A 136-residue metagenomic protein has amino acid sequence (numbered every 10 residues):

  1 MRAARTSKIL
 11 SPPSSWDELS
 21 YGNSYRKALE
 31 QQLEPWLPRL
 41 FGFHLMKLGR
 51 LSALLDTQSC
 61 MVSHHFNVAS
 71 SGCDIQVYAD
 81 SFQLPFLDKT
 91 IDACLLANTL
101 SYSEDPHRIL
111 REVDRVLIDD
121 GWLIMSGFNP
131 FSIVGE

Functional and structural regions predicted by a protein language model:
M1-P38: Class I SAM-dependent methyltransferase Rossmann-like catalytic core, especially the SAM/SAH-binding loop
Q31, P35-L84: Class I SAM-dependent methyltransferase SAM/SAH-binding core
C94-L95: Hydrophobic beta-strand segment of the Class I
N98-D105, V116: A short His-aromatic
H107-W122: A short glycine-rich, Lys/Arg-flanked "PGG" loop and its adjoining helix->strand segment in the class I
W122-E136: Conserved class I S-adenosyl-L-methionine
